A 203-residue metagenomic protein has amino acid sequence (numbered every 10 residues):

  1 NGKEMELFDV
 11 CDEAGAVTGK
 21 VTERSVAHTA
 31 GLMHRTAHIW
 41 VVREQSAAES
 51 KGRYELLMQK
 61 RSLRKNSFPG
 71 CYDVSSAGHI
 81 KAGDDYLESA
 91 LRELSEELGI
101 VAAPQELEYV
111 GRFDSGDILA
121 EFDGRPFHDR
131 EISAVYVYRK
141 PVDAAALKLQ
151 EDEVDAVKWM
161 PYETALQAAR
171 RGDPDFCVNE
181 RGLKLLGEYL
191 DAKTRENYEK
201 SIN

Functional and structural regions predicted by a protein language model:
G2-A47: Acidic, metal-coordinating catalytic segment for phosphate/diphosphate chemistry, firing primarily on the Nudix
G2-K3, L32-H34, K51, R130-E131 (+1 more regions): A generic fold-level signal
S25, G70-Y72, S76, G111-N203: Nudix hydrolase/Nudix homology domain
V26-A37, K51-R92, E96: Conserved Nudix-box catalytic region and its N-terminal flanking loop in Nudix hydrolases and closely related
Q45-Y54, R125: Short, solvent-exposed loop/turn segments that connect beta-strands within catalytic domains and beta-strand-rich
V101-R112: A short coil-to-beta-strand element that immediately follows conserved catalytic motifs
